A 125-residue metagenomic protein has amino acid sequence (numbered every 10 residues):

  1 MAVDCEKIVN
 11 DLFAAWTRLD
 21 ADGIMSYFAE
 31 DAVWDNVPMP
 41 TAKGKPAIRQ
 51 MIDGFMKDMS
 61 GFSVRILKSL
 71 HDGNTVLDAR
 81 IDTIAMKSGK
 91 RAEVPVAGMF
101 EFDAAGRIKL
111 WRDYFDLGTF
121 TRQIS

Functional and structural regions predicted by a protein language model:
M1-E30, I124-S125: Short, low-complexity N-terminal intrinsically disordered segments enriched in polar/charged residues
A21-N74: A solvent-exposed, acidic/Ser-Thr-rich amphipathic alpha-helical stretch
V33, K90, G106-R107: Residue-level signal for well-ordered, solvent-exposed loop/turn and beta-edge residues enriched in charged/polar side
I52, V64-S69, I81-D82, P95-E101: Hydrophobic/aromatic beta-strand elements that line small-molecule binding cavities or substrate pockets in beta-rich
D78-R80, D113: Polar/charged side chains located within well-ordered beta-strands of beta-rich proteins
I84-R91: Short, cysteine-centered beta-strand-loop-beta hairpins and adjacent loop/turn segments enriched in charged/polar
P95, M99-R122: Short beta-strand edge/turn micro-motifs at domain boundaries
